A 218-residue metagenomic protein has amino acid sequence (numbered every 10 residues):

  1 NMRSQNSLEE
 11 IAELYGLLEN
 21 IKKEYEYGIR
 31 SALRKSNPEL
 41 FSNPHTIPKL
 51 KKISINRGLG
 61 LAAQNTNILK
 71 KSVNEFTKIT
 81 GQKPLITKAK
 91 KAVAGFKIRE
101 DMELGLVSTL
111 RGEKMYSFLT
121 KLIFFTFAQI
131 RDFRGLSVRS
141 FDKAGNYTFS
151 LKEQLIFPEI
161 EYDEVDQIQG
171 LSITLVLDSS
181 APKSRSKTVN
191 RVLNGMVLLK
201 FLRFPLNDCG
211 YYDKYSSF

Functional and structural regions predicted by a protein language model:
M2-F218: Ribosome-associated RNA-binding proteins
